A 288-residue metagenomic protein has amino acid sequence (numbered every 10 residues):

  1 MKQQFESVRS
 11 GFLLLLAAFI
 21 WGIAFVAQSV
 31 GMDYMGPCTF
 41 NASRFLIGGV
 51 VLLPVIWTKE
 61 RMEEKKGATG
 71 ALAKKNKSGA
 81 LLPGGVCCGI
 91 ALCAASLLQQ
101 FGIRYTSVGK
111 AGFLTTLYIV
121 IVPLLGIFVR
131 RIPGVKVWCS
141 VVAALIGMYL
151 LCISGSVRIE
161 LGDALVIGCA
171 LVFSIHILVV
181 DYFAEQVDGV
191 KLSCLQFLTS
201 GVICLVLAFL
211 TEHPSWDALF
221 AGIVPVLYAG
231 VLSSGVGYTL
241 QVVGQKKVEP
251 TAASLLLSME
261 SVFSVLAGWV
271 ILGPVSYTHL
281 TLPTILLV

Functional and structural regions predicted by a protein language model:
Q3, S7, F45, G222 (+1 more regions): C-terminal-most transmembrane helix of multi-pass membrane proteins
E6-S10, M35-C38, A42, K77-L81 (+3 more regions): Juxtamembrane helix-entry segments on the extracytoplasmic side of multipass membrane proteins
L15-I23, A27, V55, P83-Y105 (+4 more regions): Hydrophobic alpha-helical transmembrane segments of multi-pass membrane transport proteins, especially secondary
F19-V50, F101, S107-K110, I175-T199: Juxtamembrane helix-loop-helix junctions in multi-pass membrane proteins
G48-L52, V122-L124, F128, R158-T211 (+2 more regions): Transmembrane alpha-helical segments that form core, pore/gating elements of small-molecule transporters/exporters
V51, V55-K59, Y118-C139, V262-L280: C-terminal transmembrane-helix exit sites in multi-pass transporters
L52, P133-I153, F173, C204 (+3 more regions): Hydrophobic transmembrane alpha-helices of multi-pass small-molecule transport proteins
L81-V86, P133-A144, D163-V166, D188-Q196: Cytoplasmic-side transmembrane-helix entry/capping segments in multi-pass membrane proteins
